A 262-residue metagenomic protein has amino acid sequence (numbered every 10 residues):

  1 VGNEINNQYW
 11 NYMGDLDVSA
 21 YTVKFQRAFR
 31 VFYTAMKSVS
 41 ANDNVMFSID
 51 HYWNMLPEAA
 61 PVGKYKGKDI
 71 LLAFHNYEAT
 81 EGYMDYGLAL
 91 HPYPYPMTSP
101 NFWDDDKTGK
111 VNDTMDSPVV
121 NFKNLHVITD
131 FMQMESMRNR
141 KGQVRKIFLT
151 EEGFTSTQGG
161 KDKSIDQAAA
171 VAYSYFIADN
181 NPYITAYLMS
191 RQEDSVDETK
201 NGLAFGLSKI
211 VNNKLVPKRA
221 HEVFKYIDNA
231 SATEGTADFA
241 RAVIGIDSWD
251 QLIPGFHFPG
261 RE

Functional and structural regions predicted by a protein language model:
V1-N3, H91, S190: Conserved residues at the C-terminal ends of beta-strands
N3-N7, Y52-W53: Aromatic-lined carbohydrate-binding surfaces of glycoside hydrolases
I5, Y9-N11, S19, G159-E262: Aromatic-rich peripheral "rim/lid" segments of glycoside hydrolase catalytic domains that contact and position glycan
S19-K161: Noncatalytic carbohydrate-binding groove/subsite architecture in carbohydrate-active enzymes
